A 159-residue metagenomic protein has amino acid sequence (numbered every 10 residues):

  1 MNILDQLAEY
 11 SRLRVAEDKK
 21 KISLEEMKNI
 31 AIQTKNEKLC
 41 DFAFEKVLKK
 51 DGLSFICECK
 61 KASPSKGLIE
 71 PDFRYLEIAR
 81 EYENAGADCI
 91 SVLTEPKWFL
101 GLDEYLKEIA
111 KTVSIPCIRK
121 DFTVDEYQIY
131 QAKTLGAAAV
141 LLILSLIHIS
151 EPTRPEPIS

Functional and structural regions predicted by a protein language model:
N2-E70: An N-cap/entry alpha-helix motif that binds or orients negatively charged groups
Y10, L93, I143, E156: Conserved residues at the C-terminal ends of beta-strands
E45, A79, D103-L106, I129: Generic structural signal for well-ordered alpha-helices, preferentially at hydrophobic/aromatic core positions
F55-C57, I90-V92, C117-K120, V140-L142: Hydrophobic faces of well-ordered beta-strands that scaffold small-molecule active sites in alpha/beta enzyme cores
E58-A62, I69-F73, P96-L100, C117-I129 (+1 more regions): Glycine-rich beta-to-alpha transition loops that act as phosphate-gripper elements at the mouths of alpha/beta enzyme
P71-I90, T112, I129-A138: Alpha/beta enzyme core
G101-I118, S150: Alpha-helix-loop-beta-strand connector modules within alpha/beta enzyme cores
H148-S159: Single conserved hydrophobic/aromatic residue that forms the stacking wall/gate of nucleotide- or nucleobase-binding
